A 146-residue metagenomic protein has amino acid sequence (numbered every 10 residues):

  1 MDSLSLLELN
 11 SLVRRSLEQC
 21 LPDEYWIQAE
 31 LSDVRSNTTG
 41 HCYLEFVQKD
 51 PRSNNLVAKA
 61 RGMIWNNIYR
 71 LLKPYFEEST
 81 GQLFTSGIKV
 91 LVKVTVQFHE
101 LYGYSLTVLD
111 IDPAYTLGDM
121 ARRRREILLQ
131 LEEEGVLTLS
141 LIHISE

Functional and structural regions predicted by a protein language model:
M1-L141: OB-fold and OB-like single-stranded nucleic-acid-recognition modules and their adjacent interaction interfaces
I142-E146: Residue-level detector of conserved catalytic or cofactor/ligand-binding positions in enzyme active sites
